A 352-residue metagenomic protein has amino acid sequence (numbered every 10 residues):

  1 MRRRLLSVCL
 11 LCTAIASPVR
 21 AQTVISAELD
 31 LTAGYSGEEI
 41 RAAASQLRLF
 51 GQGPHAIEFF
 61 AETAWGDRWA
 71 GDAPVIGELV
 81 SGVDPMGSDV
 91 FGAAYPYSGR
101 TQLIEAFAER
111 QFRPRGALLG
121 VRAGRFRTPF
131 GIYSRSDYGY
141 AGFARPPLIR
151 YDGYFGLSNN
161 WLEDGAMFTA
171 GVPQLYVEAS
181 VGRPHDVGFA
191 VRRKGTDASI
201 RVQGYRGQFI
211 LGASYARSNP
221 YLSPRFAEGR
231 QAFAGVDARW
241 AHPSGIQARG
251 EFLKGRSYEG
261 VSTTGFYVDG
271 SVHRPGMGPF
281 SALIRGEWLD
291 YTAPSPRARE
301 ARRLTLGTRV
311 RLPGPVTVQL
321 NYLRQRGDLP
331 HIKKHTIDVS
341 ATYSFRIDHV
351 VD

Functional and structural regions predicted by a protein language model:
S7-A16: Bacterial N-terminal signal peptides
S17-A21: Sec/Tat signal peptide C-region and signal peptidase I cleavage site
T23-T32, E38-P184, K194, A198 (+4 more regions): Outer membrane beta-barrel
T32-E38, A64-A70, T128-F130, L148-Y151 (+7 more regions): Sequence/structural signature of outer-membrane beta-barrel proteins
S36-A42, Y95-R100, G156-N160, F189-G195 (+4 more regions): Replace "Gram-negative outer membrane beta-barrel proteins" with "bacterial and organellar outer membrane beta-barrel
A43, Q102-I104, R183, K194-A198 (+8 more regions): Transmembrane beta-barrel architecture of outer-membrane proteins
V172-Y176, V202-P294: Detector for outer-membrane/organellar transmembrane beta-barrel domains, recognizing the amphipathic beta-strand
K333-D352: Outer-membrane beta-barrel "beta-signal"
